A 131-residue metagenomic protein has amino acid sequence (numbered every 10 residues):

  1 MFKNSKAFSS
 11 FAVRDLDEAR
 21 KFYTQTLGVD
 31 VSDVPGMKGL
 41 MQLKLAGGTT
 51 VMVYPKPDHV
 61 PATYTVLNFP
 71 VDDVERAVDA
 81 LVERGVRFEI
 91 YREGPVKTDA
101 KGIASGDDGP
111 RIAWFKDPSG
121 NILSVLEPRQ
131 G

Functional and structural regions predicted by a protein language model:
M1-F2, Q42, F69, V78-G131: Vicinal oxygen chelate
M1-R20, Y64-L67, L126-G131: N-terminal beta-strand motif that seeds the catalytic metal site of vicinal oxygen chelate
N4, S10-T50, P57, R76 (+1 more regions): Core segments of cupin and vicinal oxygen chelate
D15, D73, D117-S119: Acidic active-site catalytic centers that drive phospho-/nucleotidyl reactions and related ester hydrolyses
M37, T63, G106-G109: Exposed loop/turn and edge beta-strand positions of beta-sandwich/beta-sheet ligand-binding modules
V51-V53, V125: Broad, structure-driven detector of short, well-ordered beta-strand segments within folded domains
K56-H59, Q130: Short polar/acidic secondary-structure junctions
H59-A80: Helix-adjacent hinge/juxtasegments
